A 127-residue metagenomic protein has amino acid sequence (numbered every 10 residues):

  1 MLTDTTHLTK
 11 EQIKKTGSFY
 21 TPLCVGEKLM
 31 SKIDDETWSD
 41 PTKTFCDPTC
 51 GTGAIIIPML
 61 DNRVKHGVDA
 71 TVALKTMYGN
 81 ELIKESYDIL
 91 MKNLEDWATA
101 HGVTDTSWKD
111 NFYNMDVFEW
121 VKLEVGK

Functional and structural regions predicted by a protein language model:
M1-K127: SAM-dependent methyltransferase catalytic region
